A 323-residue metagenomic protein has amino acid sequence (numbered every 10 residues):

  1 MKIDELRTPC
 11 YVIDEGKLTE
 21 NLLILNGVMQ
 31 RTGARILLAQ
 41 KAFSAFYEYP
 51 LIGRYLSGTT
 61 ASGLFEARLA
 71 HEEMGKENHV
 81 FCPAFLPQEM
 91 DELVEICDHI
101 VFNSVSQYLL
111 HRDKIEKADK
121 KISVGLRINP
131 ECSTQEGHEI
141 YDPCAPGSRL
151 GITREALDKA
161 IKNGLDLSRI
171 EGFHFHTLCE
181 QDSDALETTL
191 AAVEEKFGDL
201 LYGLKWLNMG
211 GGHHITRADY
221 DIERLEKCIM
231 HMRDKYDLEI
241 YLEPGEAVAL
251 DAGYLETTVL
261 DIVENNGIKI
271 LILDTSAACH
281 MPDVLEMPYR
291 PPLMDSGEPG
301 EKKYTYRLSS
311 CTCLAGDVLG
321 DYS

Functional and structural regions predicted by a protein language model:
M1-V12: Generic N-terminal amphipathic, Lys/Arg-enriched alpha-helix
G16-I24, A192: A non-catalytic, amphipathic alpha-helix used as a structural packing/dimerization or gating element in enzyme scaffolds
K17, F43, E66, Q107 (+7 more regions): Short, glycine-/Ser/Thr-/acidic-enriched flexible segments
N21-R31, L69: A short, N-terminal amphipathic alpha-helix
A34-W206, C228-H231, I272: Active-site-proximal beta-alpha core segment in soluble small-molecule metabolic enzymes
A39, T177-L178, L207-T216, P244-E246: Glycine-rich beta-strand-to-loop/alpha-helix junction loops that act as flexible
E187-A192, D221-K227, T257, S323: Charged helix-capping and loop-helix junction motifs
C228, E239, P244-S323: Charged (often Lys/Glu-rich) extended helix/loop segments that serve as interaction or gating elements
